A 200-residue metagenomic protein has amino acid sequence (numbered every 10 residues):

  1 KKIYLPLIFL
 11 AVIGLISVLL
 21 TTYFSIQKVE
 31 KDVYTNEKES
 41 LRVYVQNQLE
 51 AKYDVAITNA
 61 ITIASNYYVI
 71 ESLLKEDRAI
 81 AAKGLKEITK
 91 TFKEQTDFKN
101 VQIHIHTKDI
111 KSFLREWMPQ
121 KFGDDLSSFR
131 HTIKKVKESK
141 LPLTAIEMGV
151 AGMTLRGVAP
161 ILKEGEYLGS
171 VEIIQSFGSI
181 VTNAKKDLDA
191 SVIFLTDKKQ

Functional and structural regions predicted by a protein language model:
K1-D32: Extreme N-terminal signal-anchor transmembrane helix of membrane signaling/transducer proteins, especially in bacteria
P6, I174, I193-L195: Residues in well-ordered beta-strands of folded domains
N36-V45, K52-P142, K185, T196 (+1 more regions): Extracytoplasmic/periplasmic sensory segments of membrane signal-transduction proteins
I103, V158-A159, V192: Generic short beta-strand
H106, G149-V150: Short, glycine-/polar-rich solvent-exposed loops and beta-turns at beta-strand/coil boundaries
L143-M148: PAS and PAS-like sensory modules
G152-K186: Conserved beta-strands of PAS-like sensory domains
